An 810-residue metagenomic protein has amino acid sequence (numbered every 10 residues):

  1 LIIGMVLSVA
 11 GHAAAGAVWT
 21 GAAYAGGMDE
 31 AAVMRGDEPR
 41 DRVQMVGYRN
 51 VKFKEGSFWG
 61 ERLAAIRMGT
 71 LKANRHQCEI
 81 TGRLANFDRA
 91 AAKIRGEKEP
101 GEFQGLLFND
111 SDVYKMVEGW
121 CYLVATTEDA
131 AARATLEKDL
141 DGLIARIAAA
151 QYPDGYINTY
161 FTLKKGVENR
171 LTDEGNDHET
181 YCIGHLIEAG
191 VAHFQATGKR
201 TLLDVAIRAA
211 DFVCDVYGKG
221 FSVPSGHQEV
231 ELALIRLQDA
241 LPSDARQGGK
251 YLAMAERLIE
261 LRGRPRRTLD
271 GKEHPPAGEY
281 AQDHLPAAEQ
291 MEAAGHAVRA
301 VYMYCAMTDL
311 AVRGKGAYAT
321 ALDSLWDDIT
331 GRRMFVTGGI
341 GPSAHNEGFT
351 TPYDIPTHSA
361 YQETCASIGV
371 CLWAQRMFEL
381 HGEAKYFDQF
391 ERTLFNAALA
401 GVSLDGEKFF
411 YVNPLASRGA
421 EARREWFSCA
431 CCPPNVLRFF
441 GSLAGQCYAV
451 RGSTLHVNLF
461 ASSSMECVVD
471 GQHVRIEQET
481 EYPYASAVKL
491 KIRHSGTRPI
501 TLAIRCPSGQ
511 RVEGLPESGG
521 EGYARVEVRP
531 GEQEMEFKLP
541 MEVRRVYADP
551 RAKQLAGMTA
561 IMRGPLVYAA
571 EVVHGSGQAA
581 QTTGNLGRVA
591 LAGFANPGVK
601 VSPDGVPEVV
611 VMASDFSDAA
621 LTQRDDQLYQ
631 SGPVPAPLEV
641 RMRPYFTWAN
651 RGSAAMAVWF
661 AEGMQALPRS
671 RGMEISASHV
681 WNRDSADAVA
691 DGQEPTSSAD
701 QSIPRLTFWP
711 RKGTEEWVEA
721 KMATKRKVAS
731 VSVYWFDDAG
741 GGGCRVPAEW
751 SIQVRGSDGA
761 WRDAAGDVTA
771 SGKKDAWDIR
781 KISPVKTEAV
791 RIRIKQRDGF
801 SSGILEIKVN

Functional and structural regions predicted by a protein language model:
W19-A130, A134, K138, E168-A196 (+4 more regions): Aromatic (Trp/Tyr) and acidic
D29, L322, D388-N396, G401-V488 (+2 more regions): C-terminal beta-rich recognition modules with glycine/proline-rich loops and embedded aromatic residues
T135-D154, A253-E260, A317-T330: Carboxylate/His-rich catalytic cores and anion/metal-binding grooves
D204-Y302: Hydrophobic, small-residue-rich alpha-helical packing segments that form membrane-like cores
T497-L515: Beta-strand-rich binding/interaction modules
G509-V528, R545-R551, A764-D775: Solvent-exposed beta-strand/loop surfaces of large extracellular or lumenal domains
M664-A699: Predominantly extracellular/luminal regions of secreted and cell-surface proteins, especially disulfide-bonded
Q665-A666, T696-N810: Aromatic, loop-rich ligand-recognition surfaces of beta-strand-rich domains
